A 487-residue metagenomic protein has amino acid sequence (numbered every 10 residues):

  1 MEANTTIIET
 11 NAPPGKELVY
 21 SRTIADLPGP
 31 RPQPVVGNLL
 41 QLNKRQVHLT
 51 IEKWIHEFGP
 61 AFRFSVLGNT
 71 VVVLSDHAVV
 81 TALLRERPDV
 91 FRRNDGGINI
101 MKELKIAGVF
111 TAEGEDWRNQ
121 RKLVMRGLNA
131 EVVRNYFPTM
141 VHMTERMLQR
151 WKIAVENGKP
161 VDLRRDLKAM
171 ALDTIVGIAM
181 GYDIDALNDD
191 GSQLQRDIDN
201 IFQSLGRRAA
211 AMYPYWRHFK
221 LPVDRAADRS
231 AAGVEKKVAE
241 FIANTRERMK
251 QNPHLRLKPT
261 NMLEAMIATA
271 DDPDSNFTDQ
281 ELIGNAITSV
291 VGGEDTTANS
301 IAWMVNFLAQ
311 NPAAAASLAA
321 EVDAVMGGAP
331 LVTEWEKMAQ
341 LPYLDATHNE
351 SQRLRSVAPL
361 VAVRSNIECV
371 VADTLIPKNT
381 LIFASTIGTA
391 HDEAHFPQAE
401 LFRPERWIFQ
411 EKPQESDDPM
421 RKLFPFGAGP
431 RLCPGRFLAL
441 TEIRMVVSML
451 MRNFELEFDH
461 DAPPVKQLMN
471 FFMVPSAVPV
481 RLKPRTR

Functional and structural regions predicted by a protein language model:
A3, A25-H56, L67-T70, G96-M180 (+7 more regions): Cytochrome P450 catalytic-domain helical core, especially the substrate-recognition surface and oxygen-activation
P34, L40, N129, S230-I301 (+4 more regions): Conserved cytochrome P450 catalytic core segment spanning the I/J/K helices
N38-G59, K236, E240, A329-A372: Conserved cytochrome P450 K-helix E-x-x-R motif and the immediately C-terminal K′/meander segment
L49-T50, T81-I100, F396: Cytochrome P450 catalytic domain signature, combining two hallmark sequence patches
T50, R126, W335-E336, A372 (+3 more regions): Cytochrome P450 heme-thiolate "Cys pocket" and heme-binding signature region
P88, A384-Q414: Conserved cytochrome P450 K-helix/beta-meander segment immediately N-terminal to the heme-binding cysteine loop
A171, I175, M180, S230-F241 (+7 more regions): Central I-helix of cytochrome P450 enzymes
P312-A314, R436-M473: Cytochrome P450 heme-binding "Cys pocket" and the immediately downstream C-terminal segment
